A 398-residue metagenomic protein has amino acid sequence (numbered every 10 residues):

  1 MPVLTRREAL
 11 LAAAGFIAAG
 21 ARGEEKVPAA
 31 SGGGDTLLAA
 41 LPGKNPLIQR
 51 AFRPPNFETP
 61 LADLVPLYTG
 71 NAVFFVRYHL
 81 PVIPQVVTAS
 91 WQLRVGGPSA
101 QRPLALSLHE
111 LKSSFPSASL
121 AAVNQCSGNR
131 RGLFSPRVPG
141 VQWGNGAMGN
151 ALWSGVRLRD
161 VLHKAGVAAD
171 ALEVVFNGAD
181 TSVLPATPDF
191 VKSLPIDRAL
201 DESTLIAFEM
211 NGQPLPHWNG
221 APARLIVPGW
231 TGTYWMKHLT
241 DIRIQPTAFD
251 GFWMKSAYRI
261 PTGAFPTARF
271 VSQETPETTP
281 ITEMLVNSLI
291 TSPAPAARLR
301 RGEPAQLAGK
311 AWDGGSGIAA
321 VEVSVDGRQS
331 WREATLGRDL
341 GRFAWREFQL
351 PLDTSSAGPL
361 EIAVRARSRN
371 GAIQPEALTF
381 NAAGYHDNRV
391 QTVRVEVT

Functional and structural regions predicted by a protein language model:
V3-L93, S99-R102, F115-P116, H163-T398: Extended, aromatic/histidine-rich regions of cofactor-dependent oxidoreductases associated with respiratory
W91, S107, A122, S154-R157 (+2 more regions): Stable alpha-helical elements in mature extracytoplasmic
V95, C126, L158, V364: Hydrophobic/aromatic pocket-lining and membrane-interface residues
G97-S99, E110, G128-R130, D180: A mature extracytoplasmic/lumenal domain signature
L106-P116: Short Gly/aromatic-enriched secondary-structure transition segments
S117-A147: Short, conserved helix/loop micro-motifs enriched in His/Cys and acidic residues
M148-S154: Mid-length scaffold segments of soluble, non-membrane domains
